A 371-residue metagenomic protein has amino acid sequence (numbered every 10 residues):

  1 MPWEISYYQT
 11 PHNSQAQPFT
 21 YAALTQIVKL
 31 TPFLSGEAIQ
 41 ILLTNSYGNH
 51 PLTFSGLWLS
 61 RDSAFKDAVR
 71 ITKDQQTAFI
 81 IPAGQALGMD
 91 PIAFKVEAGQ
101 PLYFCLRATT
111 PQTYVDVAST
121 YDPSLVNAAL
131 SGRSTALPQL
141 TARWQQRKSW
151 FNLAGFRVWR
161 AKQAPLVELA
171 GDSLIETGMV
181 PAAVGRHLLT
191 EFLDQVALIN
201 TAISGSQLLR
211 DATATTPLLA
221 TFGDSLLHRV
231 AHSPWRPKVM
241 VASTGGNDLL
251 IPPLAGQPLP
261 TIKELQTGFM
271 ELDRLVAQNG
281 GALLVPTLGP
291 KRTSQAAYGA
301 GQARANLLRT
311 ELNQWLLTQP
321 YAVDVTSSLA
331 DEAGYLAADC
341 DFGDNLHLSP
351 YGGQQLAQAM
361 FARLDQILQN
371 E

Functional and structural regions predicted by a protein language model:
M1-E168, E176-T177, A182, T190-L193 (+3 more regions): N-terminal secretory targeting modules
Q100-L102, K238-M240, P320: Conserved acidic residues
Q163-G268: Conserved SGNH/GDSL esterase-like catalytic core that processes O-acyl groups on lipids and polysaccharides
L218, L250-P252, L288-E371: Catalytic His-Asp segment of secreted/periplasmic serine-dependent ester chemistry enzymes
Q257-L259, L284, R309: C-terminal soluble interaction/assembly domains
F269-D273, N313: Generic structural signal for well-ordered alpha-helices, preferentially at hydrophobic/aromatic core positions
N279-A282: A short helix->loop->beta-strand "cap" motif at the edges of active sites that frequently abuts
